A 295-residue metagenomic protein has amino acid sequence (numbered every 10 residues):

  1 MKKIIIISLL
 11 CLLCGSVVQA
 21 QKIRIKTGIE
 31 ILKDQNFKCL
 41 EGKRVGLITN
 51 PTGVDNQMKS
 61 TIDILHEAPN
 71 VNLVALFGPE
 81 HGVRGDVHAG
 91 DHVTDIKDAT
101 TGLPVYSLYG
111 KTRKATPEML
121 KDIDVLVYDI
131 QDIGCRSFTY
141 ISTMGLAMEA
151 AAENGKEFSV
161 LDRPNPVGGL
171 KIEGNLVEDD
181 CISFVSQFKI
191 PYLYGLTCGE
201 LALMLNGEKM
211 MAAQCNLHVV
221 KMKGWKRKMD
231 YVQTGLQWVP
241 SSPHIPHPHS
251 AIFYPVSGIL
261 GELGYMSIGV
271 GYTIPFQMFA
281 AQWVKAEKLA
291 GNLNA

Functional and structural regions predicted by a protein language model:
M1-K22: Bacterial Sec-dependent N-terminal signal peptides
R24-V71: N-terminal phosphate-binding or glycine-rich loops at protein starts, especially the Walker A/P-loop of NTPases
N72-H81, L161: Short internal beta-strands
G85-A89, S159-C181: Glycine-rich, charge-decorated loop segments at or immediately adjacent to ligand/cofactor-binding or catalytic sites
V93-I123, C135: Glycine-rich oxoanion-binding loops at beta->alpha junctions
D132-M144: Glycine/threonine-rich flexible loop motifs
C181-Y254: Conserved anion/nucleotide-ligand pocket segment
W225-A295: Glycine-rich, aromatic-lined ligand/substrate-binding cores of catalytic and carbohydrate-binding domains
